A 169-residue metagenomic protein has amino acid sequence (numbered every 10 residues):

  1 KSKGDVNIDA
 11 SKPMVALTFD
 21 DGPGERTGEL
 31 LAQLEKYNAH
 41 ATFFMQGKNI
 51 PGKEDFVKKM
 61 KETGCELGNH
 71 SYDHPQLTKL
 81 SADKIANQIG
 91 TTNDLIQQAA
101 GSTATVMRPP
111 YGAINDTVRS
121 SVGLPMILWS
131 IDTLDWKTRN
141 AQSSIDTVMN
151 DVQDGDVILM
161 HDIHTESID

Functional and structural regions predicted by a protein language model:
K1-L80, K84-T91, L95, S102: Active-site beta->alpha N-cap acidic-glycine motif
E29, P51, P75-D169: Catalytic domains of cell-wall/extracellular-matrix polysaccharide-remodeling enzymes, centered on de-N-acetylation
